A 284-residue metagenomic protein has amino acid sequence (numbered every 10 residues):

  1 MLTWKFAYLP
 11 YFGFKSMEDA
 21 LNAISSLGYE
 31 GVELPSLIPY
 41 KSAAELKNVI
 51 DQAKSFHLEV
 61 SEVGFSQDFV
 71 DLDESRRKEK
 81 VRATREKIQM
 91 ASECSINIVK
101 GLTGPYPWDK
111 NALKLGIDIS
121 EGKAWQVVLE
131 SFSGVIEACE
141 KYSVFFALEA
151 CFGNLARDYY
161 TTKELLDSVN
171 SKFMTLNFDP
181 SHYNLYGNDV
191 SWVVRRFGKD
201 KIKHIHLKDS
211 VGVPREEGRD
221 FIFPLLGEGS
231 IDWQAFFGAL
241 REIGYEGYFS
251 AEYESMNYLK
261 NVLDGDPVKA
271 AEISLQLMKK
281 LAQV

Functional and structural regions predicted by a protein language model:
M1-F6, P10-L27, S95, Y159-F178 (+1 more regions): Histidine-acidic metal/acid-base catalytic patches
F12, S36-I38, Q67-F69, T103-P107 (+4 more regions): Active-site-proximal loop/turn and secondary-structure-junction residues that shape catalytic pockets, frequently
S16-E18, K54-S55, E74-T175: Active-site acidic/histidine proton-transfer and metal-coordination neighborhood in alpha/beta enzyme cores
A23, L27-A43, G64-Q67: N-terminal substrate-binding region of glycoside hydrolase catalytic domains
E33, E62-G64, K100, K203-H206 (+1 more regions): Conserved beta-strand positions in the central sheet of alpha/beta enzyme cores
E33-K54, Y106-K110: Glycine-rich, proline-tolerant flexible connector loops at the mouths of alpha/beta enzymes
A44-I50, R77-R85, E121, L129 (+4 more regions): Charged helix-capping and loop-helix junction motifs
D68-D73, P107-A112, D118, L185-G187 (+2 more regions): A short acidic, helix-capping loop that chelates divalent metal ions and anchors anionic groups
